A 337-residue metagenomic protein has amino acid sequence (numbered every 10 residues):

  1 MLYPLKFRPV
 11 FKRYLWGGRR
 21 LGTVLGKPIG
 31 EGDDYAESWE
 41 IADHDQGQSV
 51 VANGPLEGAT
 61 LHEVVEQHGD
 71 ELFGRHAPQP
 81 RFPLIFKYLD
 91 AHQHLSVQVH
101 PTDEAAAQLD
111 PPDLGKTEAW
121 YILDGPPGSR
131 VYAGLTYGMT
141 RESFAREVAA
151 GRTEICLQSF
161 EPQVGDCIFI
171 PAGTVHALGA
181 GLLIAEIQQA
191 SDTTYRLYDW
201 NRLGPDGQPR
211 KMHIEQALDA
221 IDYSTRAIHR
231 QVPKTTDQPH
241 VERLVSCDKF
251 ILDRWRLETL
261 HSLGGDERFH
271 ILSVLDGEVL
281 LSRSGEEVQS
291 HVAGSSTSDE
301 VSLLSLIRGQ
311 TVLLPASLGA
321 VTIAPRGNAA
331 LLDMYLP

Functional and structural regions predicted by a protein language model:
M1-M139, D199-A227, L252: Transition-metal
A52, V64, L89-H94, T117-F144 (+3 more regions): Glycine- and acidic-residue-biased ligand/ion/polar-headgroup-sensing regions
R81, L89-H94, G125-G128, T174-T194 (+2 more regions): Ligand-binding loop in jelly-roll beta-barrel domains
V99-P101, L123-P126, L135-Y137, V148 (+6 more regions): Short, structured patches in soluble enzyme cores that scaffold and shape functional sites
T102, P171-G173, G181, L257-L260 (+5 more regions): Tight coil/turn sites that cap or link beta-strands
Y132-I155, A185-H229, N328-P337: Double-stranded beta-helix
L157-I168, E300-L318: Short acidic-glycine-tyrosine-enriched beta hairpin
M212-F269: Functionally critical, mid-to-C-terminal surface segments that flank or help form catalytic/ligand
